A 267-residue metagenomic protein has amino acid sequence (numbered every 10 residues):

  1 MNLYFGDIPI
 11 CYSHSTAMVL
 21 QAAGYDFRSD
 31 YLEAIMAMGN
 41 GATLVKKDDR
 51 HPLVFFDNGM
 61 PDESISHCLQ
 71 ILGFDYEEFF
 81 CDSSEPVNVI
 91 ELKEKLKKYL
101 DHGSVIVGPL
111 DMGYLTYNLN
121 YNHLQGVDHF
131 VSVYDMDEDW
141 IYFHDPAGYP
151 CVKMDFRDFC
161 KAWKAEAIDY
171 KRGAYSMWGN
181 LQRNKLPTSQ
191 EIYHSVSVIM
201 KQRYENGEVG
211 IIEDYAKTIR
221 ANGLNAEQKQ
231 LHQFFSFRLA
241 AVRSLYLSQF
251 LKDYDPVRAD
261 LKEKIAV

Functional and structural regions predicted by a protein language model:
M1-V89, L181-Q182, P187, I192: Cysteine-nucleophile protease catalytic domains, especially the papain-like/related folds used in DUB/UBL proteases
F5-G6, F55, H123, Q230 (+1 more regions): Short, charged/polar micro-motifs that form catalytic or ligand-binding hotspots
C11, Q125, S236: Short, contiguous, pocket-lining structural segments that sit at or immediately flank catalytic/ligand-binding sites
S15, Y31, S64-H67, E91 (+7 more regions): Exposed alpha-helical structural elements
A22, I35, C68, K95 (+5 more regions): Residues that form generic nucleotide/phosphate-binding pockets
Y25-K46, H51-D57, P86-M136, H144: Active-site-adjacent substructure of cysteine-protease-like catalytic cores
E138-V242, L247-D253: Noncatalytic regulatory segments and standalone regulatory/sensor domains
S248-Q249, D253-V267: Long, low-complexity C-terminal extensions of enzymes
